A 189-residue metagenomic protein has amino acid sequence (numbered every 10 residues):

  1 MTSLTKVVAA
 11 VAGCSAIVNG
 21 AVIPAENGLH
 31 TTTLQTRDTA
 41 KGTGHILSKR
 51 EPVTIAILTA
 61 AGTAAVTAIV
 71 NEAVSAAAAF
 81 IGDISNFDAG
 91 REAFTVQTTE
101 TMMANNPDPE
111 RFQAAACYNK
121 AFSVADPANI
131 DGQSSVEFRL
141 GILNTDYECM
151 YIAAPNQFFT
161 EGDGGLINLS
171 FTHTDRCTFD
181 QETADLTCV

Functional and structural regions predicted by a protein language model:
M1, E26, T31, G44 (+7 more regions): Generic N-terminal initiation segments characterized by hydrophobic and/or small/turn-forming residues
M1-T54: Fungal secretory targeting signals
V11, V18, E26, A40-G42 (+5 more regions): Intrinsically disordered, low-complexity segments enriched in small/polar residues
S15, V22, H30, G44-I46 (+5 more regions): Compositionally biased, intrinsically disordered low-complexity regions
P52-A93: Membrane-inserting effector segments that mediate pore formation, membrane fusion, or transient membrane insertion
F87-V189: Amphipathic, membrane-inserting segments
